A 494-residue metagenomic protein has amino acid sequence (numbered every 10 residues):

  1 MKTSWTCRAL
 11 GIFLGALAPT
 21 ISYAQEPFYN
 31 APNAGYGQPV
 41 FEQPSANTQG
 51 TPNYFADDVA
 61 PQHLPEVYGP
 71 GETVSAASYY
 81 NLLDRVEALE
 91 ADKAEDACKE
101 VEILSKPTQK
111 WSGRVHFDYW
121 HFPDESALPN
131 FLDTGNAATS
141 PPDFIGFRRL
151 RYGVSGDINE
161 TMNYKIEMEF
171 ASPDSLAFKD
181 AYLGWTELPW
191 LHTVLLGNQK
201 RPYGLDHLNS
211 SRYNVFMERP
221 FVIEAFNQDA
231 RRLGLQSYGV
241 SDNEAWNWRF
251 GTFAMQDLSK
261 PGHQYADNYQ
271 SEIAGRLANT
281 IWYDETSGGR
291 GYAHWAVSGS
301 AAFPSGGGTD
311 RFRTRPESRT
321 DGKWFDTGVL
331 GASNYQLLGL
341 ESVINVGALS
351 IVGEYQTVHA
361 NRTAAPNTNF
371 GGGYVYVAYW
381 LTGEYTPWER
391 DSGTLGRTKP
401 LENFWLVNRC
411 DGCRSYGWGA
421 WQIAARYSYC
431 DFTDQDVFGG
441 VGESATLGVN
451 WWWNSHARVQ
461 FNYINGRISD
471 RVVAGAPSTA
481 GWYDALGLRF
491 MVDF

Functional and structural regions predicted by a protein language model:
M1-L10: Bacterial N-terminal signal peptides that target proteins for export
A9-T20: Bacterial N-terminal signal peptides
G11, N227, A274, T327-V329: Surface-exposed, low-hydrophobicity segments enriched in Gly/Pro/acidic/Ser residues that characterize the mature
Y23-H116, F122-N130, A245, Y385-D411 (+1 more regions): N-terminal periplasmic/intermembrane-space "pro-region" immediately following the signal or transit peptide
F28, P44, V59-A60, D92 (+6 more regions): Intrinsically disordered, low-complexity regions of eukaryotic proteins
F28-Y29, F55, P123-S126, A138-T139 (+3 more regions): Outer-membrane beta-barrel pore domains
E100-S305, N369-S415, A420-Q435: Outer membrane beta-barrel
